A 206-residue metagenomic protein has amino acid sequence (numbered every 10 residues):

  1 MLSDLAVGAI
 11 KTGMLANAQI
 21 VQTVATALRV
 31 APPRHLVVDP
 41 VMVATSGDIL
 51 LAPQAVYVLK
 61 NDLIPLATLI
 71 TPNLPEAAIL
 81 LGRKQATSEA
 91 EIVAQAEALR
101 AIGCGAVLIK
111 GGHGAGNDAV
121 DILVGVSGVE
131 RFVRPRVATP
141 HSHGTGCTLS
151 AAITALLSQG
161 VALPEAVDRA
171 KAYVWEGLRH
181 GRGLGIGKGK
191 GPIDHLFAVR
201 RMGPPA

Functional and structural regions predicted by a protein language model:
M1-L50, L196-V199: Conserved N-terminal subdomain of the carbohydrate kinase-like
Q19-P32, G105, V120-L123, G128-V129 (+1 more regions): Nucleotide and nucleotide-moiety/phosphate-recognizing core
P53-V129: Conserved phosphate/ATP/ADP-binding segment of small-molecule kinases
A78-I79, P140-L163: Short, small-residue alpha-helix embedded
Q85-I92, S158-D168: Short, charged, surface-exposed loops that flank catalytic or proteolytic processing sites
V129-H143: Short pre-catalytic strand/loop immediately N-terminal to key active-site residues, enriched for Gly-Thr
P164-A206: Charged C-terminal helix
